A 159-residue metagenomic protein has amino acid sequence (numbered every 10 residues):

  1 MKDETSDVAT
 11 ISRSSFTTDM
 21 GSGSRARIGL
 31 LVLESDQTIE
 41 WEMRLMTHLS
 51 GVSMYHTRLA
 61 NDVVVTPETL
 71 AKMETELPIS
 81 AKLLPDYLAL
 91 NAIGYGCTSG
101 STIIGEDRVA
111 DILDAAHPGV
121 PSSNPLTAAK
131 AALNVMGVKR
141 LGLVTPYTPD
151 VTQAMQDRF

Functional and structural regions predicted by a protein language model:
K2-S80, D150-T152, D157-F159: N-terminal glycine-rich anion-binding loop in soluble enzyme alpha/beta folds
E34, S99, P146-Y147: Residue-level signal for short, function-critical loop segments
M46-L49, D86-Y87, A116, V135-M136: Alpha-helix C-cap/termination motif
L77-T127: Glycine/small-residue-rich loop that forms an oxyanion/phosphate-binding "nest" at active or ligand-binding sites
V109-A116, V120-F159: Conserved beta-alpha
